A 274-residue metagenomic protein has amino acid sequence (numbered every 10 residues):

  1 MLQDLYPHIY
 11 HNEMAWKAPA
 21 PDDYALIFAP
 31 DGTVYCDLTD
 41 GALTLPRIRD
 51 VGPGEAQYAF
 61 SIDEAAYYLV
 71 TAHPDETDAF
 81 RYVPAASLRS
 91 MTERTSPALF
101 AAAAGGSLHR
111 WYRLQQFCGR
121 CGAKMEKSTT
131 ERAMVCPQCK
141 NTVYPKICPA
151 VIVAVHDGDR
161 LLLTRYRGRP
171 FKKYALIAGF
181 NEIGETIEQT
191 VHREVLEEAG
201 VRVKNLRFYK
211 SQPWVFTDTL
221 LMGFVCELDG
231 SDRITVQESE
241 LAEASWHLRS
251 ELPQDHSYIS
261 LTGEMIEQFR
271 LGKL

Functional and structural regions predicted by a protein language model:
M1-Q115, P170-Y174, E238-L274: Nudix hydrolase/Nudix homology domain
Y58-I62, M134-C136, V155, W214: Short acidic-hydrophobic surface loop/beta-edge motif
P74, N181, S231: A short, internal acetyl-CoA/4′-phosphopantetheine-binding micro-motif in the GNAT/acyltransferase core
A104-H156: Cys/His-rich short segments
A133-L176, F180-N181, R202-V203, C226-L228: N-terminal strand-loop-strand
V151, L220-M222, A242: Change "...and in nucleic-acid phosphodiester-cleaving endonucleases..." to "...and in nucleic-acid processing enzymes
A175-Y209, F224: The catalytic Nudix box helix
Q212-T235: Active-site-adjacent beta-strand/loop module that shapes the phosphate/pyrophosphate-binding cleft
